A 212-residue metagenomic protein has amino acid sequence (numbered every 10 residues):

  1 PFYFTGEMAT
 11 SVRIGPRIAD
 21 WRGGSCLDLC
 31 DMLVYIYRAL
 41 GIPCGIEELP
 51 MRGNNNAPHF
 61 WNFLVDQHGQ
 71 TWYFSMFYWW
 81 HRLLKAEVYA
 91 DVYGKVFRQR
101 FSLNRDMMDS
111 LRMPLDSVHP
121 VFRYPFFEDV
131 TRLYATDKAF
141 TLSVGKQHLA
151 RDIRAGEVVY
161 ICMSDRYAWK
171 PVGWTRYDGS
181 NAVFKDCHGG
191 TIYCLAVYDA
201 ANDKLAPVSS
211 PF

Functional and structural regions predicted by a protein language model:
P1, T5-P16, W21-P120: Hydrophobic/aromatic-rich core segments of domains that either
H68, D165-Y167, A201: Solvent-exposed strand-loop boundary residues in beta-sheet-rich modules
P114-A139: Beta-strand-rich domain onsets/edges
D129-T131, T141-R154: Structural motif
H148-A168: Short, ordered, surface-exposed loop/turn motifs in non-cytosolic proteins
R166-N181: Short, acidic Ser/Thr/Gly-rich low-complexity loop/linker segments typical of extracellular and cell-surface proteins
S180-N202: Short Pro-Gly-centered beta-turn/loop motif in secreted/extracellular proteins
D199-F212: Structured interaction patches on ligand/partner-binding surfaces of diverse proteins
